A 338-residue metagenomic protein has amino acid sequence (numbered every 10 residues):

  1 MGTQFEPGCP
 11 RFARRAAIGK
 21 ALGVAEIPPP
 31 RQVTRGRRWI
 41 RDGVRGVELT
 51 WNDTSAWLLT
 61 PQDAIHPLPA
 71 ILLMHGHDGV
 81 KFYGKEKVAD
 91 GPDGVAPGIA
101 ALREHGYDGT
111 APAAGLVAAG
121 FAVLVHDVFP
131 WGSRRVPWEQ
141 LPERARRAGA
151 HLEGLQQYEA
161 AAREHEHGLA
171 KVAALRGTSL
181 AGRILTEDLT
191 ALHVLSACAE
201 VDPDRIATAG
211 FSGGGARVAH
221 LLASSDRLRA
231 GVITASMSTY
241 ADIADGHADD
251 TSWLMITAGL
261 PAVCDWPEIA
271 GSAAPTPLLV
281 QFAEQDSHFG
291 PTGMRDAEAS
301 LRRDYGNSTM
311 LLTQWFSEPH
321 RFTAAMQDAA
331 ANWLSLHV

Functional and structural regions predicted by a protein language model:
M1-R45, T50-D53, G84-K85, A119: N-terminal targeting or regulatory segments adjacent to alpha/beta-hydrolase or S9 domains
S55-P67: Short beta-strand-to-loop junctions in surface cap/lid or active-site-entrance loops
H66-H77: Short beta-strand element of the alpha/beta-hydrolase
G76-T186, A244-D245: Cap/lid segment of the alpha/beta-hydrolase catalytic domain
H167-T178, E187-A191, R205, R229-A270 (+2 more regions): Mobile cap/lid helix-loop segments that gate and shape the active-site cleft of serine hydrolases
E200-S212: Alpha/beta-hydrolase fold nucleophile elbow
A273, V280-F282: Short beta-strand/loop motif that positions the catalytic acidic residue of the alpha/beta-hydrolase fold
Y305-V338: C-terminal catalytic histidine-bearing segment of alpha/beta-hydrolase fold enzymes
